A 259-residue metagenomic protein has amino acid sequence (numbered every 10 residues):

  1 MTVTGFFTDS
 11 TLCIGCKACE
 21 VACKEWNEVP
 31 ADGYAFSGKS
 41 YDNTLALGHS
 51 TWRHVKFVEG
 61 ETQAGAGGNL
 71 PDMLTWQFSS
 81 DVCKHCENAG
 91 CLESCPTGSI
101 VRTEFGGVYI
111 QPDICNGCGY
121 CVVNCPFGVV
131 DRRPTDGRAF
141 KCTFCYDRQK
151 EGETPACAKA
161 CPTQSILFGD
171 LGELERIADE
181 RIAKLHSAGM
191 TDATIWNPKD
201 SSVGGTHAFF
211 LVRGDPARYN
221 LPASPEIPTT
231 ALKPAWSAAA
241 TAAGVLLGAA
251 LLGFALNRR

Functional and structural regions predicted by a protein language model:
M1-R259: Non-ligating segments of multi-cofactor redox enzymes
